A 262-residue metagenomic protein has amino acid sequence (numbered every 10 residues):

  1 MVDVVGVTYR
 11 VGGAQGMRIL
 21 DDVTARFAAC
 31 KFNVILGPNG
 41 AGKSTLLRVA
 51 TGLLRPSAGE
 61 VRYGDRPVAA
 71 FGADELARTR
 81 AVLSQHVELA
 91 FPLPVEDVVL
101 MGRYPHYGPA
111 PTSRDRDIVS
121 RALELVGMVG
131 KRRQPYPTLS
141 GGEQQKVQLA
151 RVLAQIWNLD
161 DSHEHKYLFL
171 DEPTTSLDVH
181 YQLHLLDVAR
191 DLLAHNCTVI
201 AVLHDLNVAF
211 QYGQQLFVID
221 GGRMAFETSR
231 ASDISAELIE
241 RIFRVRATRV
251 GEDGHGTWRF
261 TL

Functional and structural regions predicted by a protein language model:
L36-P38: The feature captures the beta-strand-to-loop junction immediately N-terminal to the Walker
T51: Helix-to-loop junction immediately C-terminal to a conserved catalytic motif
G59-P67: Conserved ABC transporter NBD signature motif
S113-K131: Conserved ABC ATPase "signature" region
L203-H204: H-loop/switch region of ABC-family ATPase nucleotide-binding domains
L216-S232: H-loop (His-switch) and adjacent beta-strand-loop-beta switch element of ABC-type ATPase nucleotide-binding domains
A236, E240-L262: ABC ATPase nucleotide-binding domains
